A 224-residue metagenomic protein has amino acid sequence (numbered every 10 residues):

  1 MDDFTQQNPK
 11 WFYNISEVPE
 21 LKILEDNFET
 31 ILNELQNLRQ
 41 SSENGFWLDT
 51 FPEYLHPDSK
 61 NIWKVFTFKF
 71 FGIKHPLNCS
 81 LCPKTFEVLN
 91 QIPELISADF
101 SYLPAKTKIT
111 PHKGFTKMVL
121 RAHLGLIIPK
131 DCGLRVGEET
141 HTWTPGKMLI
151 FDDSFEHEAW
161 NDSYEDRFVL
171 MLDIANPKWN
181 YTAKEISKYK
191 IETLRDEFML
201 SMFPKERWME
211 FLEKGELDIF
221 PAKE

Functional and structural regions predicted by a protein language model:
M1-D99, L103-P111, P129-C132, Y181-E224: Fe(II)/2-oxoglutarate oxygenase catalytic core
F28, W63, L95-S97, V119-H123 (+3 more regions): Extracellular structured ligand-interaction cores
I109-H112, G133-L134, F151, H157-S163: Short beta-strand His + acidic residue motifs that chelate non-heme Fe in jelly-roll/DSBH and cupin folds
K113-F115, L126: Non-cytosolic beta-sheet module surface loops
T116-M118, G137-H141, K184-T193: Short intrinsically disordered coil segments
R121-G125, I150, E165-N180: A short hydrophobic beta-strand segment most commonly corresponding to one strand of the jelly-roll/cupin
L126-P145: A short beta-strand-loop-beta hairpin characteristic of the jelly-roll/cupin
T142-E156: Conserved metal-binding segment of the jelly-roll/cupin
